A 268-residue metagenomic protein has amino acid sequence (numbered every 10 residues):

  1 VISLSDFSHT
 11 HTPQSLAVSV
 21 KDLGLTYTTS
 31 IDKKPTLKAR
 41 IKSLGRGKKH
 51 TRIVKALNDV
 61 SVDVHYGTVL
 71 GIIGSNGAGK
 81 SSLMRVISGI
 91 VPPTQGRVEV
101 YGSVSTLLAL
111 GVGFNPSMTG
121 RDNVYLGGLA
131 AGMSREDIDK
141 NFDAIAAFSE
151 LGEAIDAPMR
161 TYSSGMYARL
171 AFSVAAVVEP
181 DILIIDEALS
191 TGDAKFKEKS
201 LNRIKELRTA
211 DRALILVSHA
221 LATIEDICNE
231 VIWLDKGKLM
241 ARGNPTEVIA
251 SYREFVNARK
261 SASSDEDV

Functional and structural regions predicted by a protein language model:
V1-A56, P245-D267: Pre-NBD coupling/linker segments of ABC/ABC-like ATPases
K38-G45, Y125, D137-A154, A171-S173: Conserved ABC ATPase "signature" region
I73-S75: The feature captures the beta-strand-to-loop junction immediately N-terminal to the Walker
S218-H219: H-loop/switch region of ABC-family ATPase nucleotide-binding domains
I224-D226: A short, surface-exposed alpha-helical micro-motif characterized by mixed small hydrophobic and charged/polar residues
K236-G237, Y252: Conserved ABC ATPase "signature" C-loop
